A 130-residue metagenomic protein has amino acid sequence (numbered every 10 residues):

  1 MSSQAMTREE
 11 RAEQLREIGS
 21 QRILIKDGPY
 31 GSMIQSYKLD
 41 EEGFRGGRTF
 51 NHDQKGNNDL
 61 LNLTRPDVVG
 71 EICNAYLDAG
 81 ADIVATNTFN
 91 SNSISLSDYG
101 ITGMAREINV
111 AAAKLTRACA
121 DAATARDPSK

Functional and structural regions predicted by a protein language model:
M1-K130: Domain-level signal for soluble alpha/beta catalytic cores
